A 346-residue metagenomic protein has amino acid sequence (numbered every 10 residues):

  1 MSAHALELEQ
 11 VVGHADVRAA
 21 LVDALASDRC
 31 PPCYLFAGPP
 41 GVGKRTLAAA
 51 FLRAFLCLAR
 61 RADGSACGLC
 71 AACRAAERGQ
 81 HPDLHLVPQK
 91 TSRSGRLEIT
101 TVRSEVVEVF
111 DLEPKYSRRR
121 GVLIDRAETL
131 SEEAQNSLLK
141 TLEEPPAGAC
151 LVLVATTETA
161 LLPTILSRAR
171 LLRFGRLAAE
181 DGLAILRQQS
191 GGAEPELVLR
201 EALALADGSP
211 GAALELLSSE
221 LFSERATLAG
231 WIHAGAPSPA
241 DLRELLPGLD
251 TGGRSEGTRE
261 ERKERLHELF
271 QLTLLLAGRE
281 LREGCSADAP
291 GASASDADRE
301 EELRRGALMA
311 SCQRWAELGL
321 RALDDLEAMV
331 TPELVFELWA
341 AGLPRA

Functional and structural regions predicted by a protein language model:
M1-A54, A75, A147-A149, T156-L272 (+1 more regions): Charged, glycine-rich active-site and insertion segments that engage polyanionic ligands
M1-E133, R299-R304: Clamp-loader machinery-focused feature within the broader ASCE/P-loop NTPase space
V87-K90, V154, L177: Generic beta-structure capping elements
D111-K115, E132, E144-A147, L171 (+1 more regions): Alpha-helix capping at helix-to-loop junctions
S117-G121, P146-V152: Loop/turn-to-beta-strand initiation segments
N136-C150: Conserved catalytic/switch belt of AAA+ P-loop NTPases
